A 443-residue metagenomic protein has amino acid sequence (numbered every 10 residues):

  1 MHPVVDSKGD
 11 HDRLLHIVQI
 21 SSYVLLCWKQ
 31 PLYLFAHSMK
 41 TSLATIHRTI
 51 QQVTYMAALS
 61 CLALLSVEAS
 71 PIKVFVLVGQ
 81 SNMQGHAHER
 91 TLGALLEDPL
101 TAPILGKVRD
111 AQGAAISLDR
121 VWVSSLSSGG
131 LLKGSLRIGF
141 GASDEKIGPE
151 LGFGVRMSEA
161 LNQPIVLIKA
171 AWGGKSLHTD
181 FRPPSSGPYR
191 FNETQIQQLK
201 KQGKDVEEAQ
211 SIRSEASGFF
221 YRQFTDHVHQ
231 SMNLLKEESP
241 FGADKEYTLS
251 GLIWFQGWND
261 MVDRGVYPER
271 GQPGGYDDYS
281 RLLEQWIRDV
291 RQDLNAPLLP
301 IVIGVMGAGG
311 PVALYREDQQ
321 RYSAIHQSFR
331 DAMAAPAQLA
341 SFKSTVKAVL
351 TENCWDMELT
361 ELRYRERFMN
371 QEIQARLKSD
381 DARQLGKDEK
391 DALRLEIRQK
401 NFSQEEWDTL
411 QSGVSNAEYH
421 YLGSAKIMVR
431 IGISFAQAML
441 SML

Functional and structural regions predicted by a protein language model:
H2-H11: Short, intrinsically disordered low-complexity segments enriched in Ser/Thr with adjacent Pro
S7, S21-S22, S38, S42: Serine residues within intrinsically disordered or low-complexity segments
Y23, Y33-F35, Y55: Aromatic (phenylalanine/tyrosine) cluster motif
T41-A57: Bacterial N-terminal signal peptides that target proteins for export
L59-V67: Hydrophobic h-region of N-terminal signal peptides that target proteins for export in Gram-negative bacteria
A69-L443: Cell-envelope and extracellular/periplasmic
